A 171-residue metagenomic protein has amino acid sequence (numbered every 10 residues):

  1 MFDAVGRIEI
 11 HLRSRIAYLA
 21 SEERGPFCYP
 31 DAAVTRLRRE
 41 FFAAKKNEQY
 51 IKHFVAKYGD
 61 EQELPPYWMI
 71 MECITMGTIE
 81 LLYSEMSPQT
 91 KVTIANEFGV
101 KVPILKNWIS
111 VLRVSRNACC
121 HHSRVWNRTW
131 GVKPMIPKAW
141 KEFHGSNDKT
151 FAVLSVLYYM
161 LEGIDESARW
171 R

Functional and structural regions predicted by a protein language model:
M1-R171: Long, contiguous internal "core" modules enriched in hydrophobic/ aromatic residues
